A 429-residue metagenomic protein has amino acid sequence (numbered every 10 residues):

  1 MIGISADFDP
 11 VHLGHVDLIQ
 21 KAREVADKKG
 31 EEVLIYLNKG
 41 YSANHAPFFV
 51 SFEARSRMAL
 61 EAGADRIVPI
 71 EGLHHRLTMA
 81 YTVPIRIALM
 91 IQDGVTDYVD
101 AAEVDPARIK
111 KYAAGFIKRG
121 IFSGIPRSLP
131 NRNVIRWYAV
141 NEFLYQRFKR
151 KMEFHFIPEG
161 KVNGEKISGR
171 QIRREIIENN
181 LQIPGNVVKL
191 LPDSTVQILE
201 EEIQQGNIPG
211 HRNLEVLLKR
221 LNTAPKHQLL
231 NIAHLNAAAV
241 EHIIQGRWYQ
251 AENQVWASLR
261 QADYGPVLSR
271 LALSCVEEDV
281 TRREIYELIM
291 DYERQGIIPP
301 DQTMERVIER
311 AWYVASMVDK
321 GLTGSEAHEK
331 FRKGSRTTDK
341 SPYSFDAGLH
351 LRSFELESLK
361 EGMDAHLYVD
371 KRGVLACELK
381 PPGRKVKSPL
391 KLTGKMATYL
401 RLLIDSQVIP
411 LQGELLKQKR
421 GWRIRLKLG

Functional and structural regions predicted by a protein language model:
M1-F52: N-terminal catalytic cores of NTP/NDP-binding nucleotidyl/phosphoryl-transfer enzymes
H12, A59, I172: Residue-level signal for inorganic ion chemistry
N38-A43, L73-H75, T398: Short active-site-proximal "capping" loops at secondary-structure junctions
A46-R57, Y81-P84: Glycine-rich loop at the start of a catalytic domain that most often binds anionic cofactors/ligands
A62, R66-V374: Active-site cores that bind ATP or allylic diphosphates and position pyrophosphate for catalysis
A365-L367, S406-Q418: Flexible glycine-rich surface loops and low-complexity tracts that mediate binding to linear polymers
V386-L402: Beta-strand/loop nucleic-acid-binding surfaces
G421-G429: OB-fold/S1-family single-stranded nucleic acid-binding modules
